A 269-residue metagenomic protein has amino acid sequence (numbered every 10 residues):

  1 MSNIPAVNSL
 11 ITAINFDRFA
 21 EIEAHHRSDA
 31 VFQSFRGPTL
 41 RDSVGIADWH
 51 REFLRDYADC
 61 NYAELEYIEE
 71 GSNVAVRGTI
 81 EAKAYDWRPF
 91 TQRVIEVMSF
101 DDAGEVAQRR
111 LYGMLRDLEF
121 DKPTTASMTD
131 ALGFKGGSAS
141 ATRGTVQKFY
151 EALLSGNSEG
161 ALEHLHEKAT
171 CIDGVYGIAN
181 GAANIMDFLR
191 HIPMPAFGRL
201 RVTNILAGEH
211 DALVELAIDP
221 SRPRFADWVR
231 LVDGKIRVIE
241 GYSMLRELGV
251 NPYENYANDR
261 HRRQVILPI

Functional and structural regions predicted by a protein language model:
M1-A24, S28, D117-S155, E159 (+2 more regions): Short, low-complexity N-terminal intrinsically disordered segments enriched in polar/charged residues
S2-P5, V44, G144, T170 (+4 more regions): Residue-level marker of intrinsically disordered, low-complexity segments enriched for small/polar residues
I4-P5, F19-G71, S158-G160, H164-E209: A solvent-exposed, acidic/Ser-Thr-rich amphipathic alpha-helical stretch
S9, Q33, A84-Y85, G136 (+3 more regions): A general structural-boundary detector
L10, E21-E23, A30, D42 (+12 more regions): Hydrophobic pocket/interface hotspot
D48, F53-A141, R190-I269: A beta-strand edge to alpha-helix "cap/lid" segment located at domain peripheries
